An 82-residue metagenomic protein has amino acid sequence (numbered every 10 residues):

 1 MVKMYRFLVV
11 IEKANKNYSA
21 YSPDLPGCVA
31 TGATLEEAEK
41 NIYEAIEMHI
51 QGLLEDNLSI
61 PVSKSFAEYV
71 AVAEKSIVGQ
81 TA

Functional and structural regions predicted by a protein language model:
M1-R6, K40-A82: Short, charged, surface-exposed hinge/linker loops at domain edges that act as mobile lids or interdomain connectors
F7, Y18, C28-A30: Structural detector for hydrophobic anchor residues on beta-strands
V10-P23: Short aromatic-glycine-(Arg/Gly/Cys) micro-motifs in beta-strand/loop hairpins
P23-P26, P61: Proline-centered helix-kink/hinge sites
P26-E37: A short, exposed loop/beta-hairpin motif centered on an aromatic-Gly-Thr core
